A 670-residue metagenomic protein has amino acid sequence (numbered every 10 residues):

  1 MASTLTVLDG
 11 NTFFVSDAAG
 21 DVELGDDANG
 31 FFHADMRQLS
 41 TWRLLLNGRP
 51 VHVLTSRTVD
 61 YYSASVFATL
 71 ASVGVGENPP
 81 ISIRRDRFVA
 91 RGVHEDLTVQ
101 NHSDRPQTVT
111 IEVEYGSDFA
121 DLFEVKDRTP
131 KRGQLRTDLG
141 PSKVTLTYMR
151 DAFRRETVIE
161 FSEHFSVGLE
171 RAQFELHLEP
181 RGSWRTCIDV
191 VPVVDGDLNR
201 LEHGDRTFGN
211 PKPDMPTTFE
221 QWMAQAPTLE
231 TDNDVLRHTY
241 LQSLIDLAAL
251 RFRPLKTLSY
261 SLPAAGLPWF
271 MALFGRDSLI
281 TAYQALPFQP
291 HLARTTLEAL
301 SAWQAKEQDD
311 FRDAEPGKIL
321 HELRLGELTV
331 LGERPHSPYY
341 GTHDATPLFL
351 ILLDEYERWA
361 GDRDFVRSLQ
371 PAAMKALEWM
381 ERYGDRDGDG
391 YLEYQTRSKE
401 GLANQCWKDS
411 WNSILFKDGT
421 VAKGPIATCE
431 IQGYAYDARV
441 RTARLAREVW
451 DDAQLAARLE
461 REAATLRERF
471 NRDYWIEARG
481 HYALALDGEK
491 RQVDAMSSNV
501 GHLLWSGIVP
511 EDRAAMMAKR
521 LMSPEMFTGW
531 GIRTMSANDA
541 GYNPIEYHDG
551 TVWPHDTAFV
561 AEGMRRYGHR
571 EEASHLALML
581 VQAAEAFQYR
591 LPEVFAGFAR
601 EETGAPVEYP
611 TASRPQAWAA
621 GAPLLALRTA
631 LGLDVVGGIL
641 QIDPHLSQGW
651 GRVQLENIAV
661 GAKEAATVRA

Functional and structural regions predicted by a protein language model:
M1-P80, V89-G92, H102-P106, S117-E124 (+5 more regions): An extended acidic
S63-S65, L70-S72, V191, P227-L273 (+7 more regions): Extended glycan-interaction surfaces of carbohydrate-active proteins
V75-D86, R132-Q134, H164-G168, P316-P347 (+1 more regions): Aromatic/His-enriched, Gly/Pro-containing loop or helix-boundary segments that lie immediately adjacent to catalytic
G92-H94, N101-A272, R363-Q370, M374-D385 (+3 more regions): Acidic/polar, glycine-enriched structural segments that form the non-catalytic walls/loops of the carbohydrate-binding
T108, E179, R185, L445 (+5 more regions): Beta-rich accessory regions
R200-D214, T218, V235-Q242, Q289-W303 (+7 more regions): Extended, well-ordered alpha-helical scaffold segments
A226-T231, L279-L292, R334-P335, L348-F365 (+5 more regions): Well-ordered alpha-helical scaffold segments within catalytic/enzyme domains
A612-G649: Catalytic cores of secreted or luminal carbohydrate-active enzymes
